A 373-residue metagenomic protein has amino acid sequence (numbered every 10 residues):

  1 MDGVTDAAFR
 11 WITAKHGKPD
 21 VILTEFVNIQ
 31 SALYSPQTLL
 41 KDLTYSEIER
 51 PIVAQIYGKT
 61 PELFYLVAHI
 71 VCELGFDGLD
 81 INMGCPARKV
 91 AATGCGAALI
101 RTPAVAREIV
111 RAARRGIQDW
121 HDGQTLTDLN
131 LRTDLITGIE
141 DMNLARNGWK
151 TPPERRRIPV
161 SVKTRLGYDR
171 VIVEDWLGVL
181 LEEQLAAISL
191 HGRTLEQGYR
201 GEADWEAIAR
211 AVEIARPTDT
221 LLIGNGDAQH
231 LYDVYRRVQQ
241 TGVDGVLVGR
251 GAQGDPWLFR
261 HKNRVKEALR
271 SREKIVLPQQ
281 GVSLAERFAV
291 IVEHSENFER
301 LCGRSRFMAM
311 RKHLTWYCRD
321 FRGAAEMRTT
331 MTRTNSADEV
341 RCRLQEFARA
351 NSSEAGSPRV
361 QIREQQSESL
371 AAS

Functional and structural regions predicted by a protein language model:
M1, V27-I29, Y57-K59, G84-P86 (+4 more regions): Active-site beta-loop-alpha junctions enriched in small/polar residues
M1-L74: Glycine-rich, positively charged N-terminal anion/phosphate-binding segment
D2-A8, A104-P159, V173-A187, Y199 (+3 more regions): Alpha/beta catalytic cores of nucleotide-metabolism and tRNA/nucleoside-modifying enzymes
K18, G75-D77, Q184, G242: Short loop/turn motifs at secondary-structure junctions
L23, G78-D80, S161-V162, I223-N225: Generic enzyme active-site microenvironment
T24, G78-P86, E182-R193, L247-G251: Non-cysteine beta-strand/loop elements that form the S-adenosyl-L-methionine
F26-L33, M83-P103, H191-R200: Glycine-rich, proline-tolerant flexible connector loops at the mouths of alpha/beta enzymes
P51-P152, R165-D169: Active-site beta->alpha loop and helix N-cap motifs at the rims of alpha/beta catalytic domains
